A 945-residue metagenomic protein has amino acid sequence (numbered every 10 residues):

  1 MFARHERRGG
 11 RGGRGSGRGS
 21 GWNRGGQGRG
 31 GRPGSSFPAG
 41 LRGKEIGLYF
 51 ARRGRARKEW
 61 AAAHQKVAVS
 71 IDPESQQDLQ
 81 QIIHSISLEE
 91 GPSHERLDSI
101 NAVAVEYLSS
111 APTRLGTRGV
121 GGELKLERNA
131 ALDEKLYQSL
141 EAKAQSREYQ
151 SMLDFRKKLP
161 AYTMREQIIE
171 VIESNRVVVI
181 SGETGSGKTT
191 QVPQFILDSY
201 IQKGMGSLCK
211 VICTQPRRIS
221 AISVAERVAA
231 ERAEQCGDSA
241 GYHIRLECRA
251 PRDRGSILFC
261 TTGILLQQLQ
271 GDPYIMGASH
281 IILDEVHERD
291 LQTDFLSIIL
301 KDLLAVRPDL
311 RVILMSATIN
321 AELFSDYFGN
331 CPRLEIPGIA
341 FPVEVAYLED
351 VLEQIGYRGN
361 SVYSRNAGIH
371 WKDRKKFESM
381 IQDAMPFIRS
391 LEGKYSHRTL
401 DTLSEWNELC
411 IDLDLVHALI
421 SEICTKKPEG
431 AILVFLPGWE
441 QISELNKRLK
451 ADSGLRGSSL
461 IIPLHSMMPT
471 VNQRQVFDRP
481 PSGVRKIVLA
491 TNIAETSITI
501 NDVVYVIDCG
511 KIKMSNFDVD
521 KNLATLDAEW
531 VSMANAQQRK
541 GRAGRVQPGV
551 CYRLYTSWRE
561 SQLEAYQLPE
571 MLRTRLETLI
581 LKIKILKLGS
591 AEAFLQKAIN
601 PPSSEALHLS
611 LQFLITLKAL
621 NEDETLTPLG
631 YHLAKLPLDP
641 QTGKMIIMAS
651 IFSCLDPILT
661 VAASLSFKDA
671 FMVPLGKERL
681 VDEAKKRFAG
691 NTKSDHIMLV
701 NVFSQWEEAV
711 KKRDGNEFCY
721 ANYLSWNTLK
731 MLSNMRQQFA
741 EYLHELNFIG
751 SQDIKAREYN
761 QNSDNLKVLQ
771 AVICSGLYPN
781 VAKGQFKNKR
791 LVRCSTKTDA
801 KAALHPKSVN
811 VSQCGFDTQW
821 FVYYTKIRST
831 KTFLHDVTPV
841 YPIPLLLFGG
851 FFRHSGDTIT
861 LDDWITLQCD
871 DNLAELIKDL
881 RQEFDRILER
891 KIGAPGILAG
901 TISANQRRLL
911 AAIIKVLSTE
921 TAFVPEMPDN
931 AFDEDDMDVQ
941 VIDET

Functional and structural regions predicted by a protein language model:
F2-F652, K686, D714, F718-A721 (+9 more regions): P-loop NTPase motor module signature
A62, Q81-H84, Q138, A593 (+6 more regions): Polar/charged alpha-helical tracts
A431, R485, I658, T818-Q819: Short, surface-exposed beta-edge/turn micro-motifs
P640-E683: Leucine-rich, amphipathic alpha-helical/linker segments
A670-N727, M731: Accessory helical subdomains and C-terminal extensions of nucleic-acid helicases that mediate DNA/RNA engagement
V700-F703, V710, C719-N722, T728-E741 (+5 more regions): Phosphate-moiety recognition in structured ligand-binding domains
D764-T945: C-terminal accessory domains/tails appended to large, multi-domain proteins
